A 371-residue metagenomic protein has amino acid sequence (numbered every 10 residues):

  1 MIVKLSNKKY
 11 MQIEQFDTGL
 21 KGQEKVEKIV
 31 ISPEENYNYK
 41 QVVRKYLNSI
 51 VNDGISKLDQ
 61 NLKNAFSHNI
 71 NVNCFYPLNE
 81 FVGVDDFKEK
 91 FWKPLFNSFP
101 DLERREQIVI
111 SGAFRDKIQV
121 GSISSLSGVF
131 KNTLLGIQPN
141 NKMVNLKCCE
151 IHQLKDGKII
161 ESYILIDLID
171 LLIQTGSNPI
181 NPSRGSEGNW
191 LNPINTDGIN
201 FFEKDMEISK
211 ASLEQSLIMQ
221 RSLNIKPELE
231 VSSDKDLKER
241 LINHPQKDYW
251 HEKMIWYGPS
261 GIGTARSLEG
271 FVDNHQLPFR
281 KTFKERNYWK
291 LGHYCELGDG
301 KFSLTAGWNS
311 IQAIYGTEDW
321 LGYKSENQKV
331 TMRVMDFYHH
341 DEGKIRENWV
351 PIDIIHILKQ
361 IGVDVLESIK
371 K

Functional and structural regions predicted by a protein language model:
I2-K371: C-terminal and inter-domain tail/linker signature
